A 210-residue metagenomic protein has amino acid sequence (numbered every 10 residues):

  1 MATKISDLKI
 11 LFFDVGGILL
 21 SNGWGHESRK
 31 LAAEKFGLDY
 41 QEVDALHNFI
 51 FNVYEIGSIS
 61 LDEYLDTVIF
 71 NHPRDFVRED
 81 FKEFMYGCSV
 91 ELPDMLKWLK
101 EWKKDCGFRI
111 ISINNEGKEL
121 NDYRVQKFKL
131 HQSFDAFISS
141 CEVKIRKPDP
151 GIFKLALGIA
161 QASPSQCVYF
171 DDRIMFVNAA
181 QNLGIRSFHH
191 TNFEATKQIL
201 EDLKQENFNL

Functional and structural regions predicted by a protein language model:
M1-L8, G117-K118, D122-L210: Asp-based, Mg2+/Mn2+-dependent phosphohydrolase catalytic module
A2-L46, N182-L183, A195-Q198: Active-site neighborhood of HAD-like aspartate-dependent phosphohydrolases
F12-D14, S21, I111-N115, D171: Short beta-strand segments
D14-G17, G57, W102, S112 (+2 more regions): Generic structural signal for small/hydrophobic residues in well-ordered secondary structure, especially within
F36-H47, P73-F84, Q205-L210: Short, surface-exposed acidic
N52-K82: A metal-dependent, Asp-based hydrolase signature
F70, E79-I111, D122, P150 (+1 more regions): Short, acidic loop-to-helix structural element flanking the phosphoryl-transfer center in phosphate-processing enzymes
